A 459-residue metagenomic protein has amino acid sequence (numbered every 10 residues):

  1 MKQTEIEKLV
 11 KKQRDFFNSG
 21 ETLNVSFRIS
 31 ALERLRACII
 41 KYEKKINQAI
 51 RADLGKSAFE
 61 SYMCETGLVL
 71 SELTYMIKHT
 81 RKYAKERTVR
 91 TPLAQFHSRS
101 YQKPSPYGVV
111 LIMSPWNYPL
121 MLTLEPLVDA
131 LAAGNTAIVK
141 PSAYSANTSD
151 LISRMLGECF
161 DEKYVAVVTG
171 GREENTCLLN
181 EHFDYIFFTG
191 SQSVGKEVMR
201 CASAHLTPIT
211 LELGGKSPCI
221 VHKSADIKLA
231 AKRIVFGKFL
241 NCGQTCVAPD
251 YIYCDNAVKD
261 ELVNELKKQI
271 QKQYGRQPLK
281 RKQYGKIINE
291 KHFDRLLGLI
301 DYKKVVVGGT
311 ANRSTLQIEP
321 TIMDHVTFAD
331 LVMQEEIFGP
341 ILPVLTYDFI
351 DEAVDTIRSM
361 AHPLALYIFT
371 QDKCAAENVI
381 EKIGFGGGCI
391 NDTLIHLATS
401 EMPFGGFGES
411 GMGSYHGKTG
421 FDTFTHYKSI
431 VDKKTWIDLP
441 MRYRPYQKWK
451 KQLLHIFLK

Functional and structural regions predicted by a protein language model:
M1-Y101: N-terminal Rossmann-like NAD(P)+-binding subdomain of aldehyde/semialdehyde dehydrogenases
I6, V25, E43, I227 (+3 more regions): Residues at or immediately preceding the N-termini of alpha-helices
F17, E21, R36-I39, E43 (+14 more regions): Structural signal for hydrophobic packing residues in well-ordered secondary-structure cores of soluble enzyme domains
L23-N24, I220, Q271, I318-K459: Conserved C-terminal structural/oligomerization subdomain of aldehyde/semialdehyde dehydrogenase
R28, L73, G134, V165 (+7 more regions): Residue-level signal for inorganic ion chemistry
L93-L229: Rossmann-like NAD(P) dinucleotide-binding subdomain of oxidoreductase/dehydrogenase enzymes
S193-F328, I390, L458: ALDH superfamily catalytic-core signature
